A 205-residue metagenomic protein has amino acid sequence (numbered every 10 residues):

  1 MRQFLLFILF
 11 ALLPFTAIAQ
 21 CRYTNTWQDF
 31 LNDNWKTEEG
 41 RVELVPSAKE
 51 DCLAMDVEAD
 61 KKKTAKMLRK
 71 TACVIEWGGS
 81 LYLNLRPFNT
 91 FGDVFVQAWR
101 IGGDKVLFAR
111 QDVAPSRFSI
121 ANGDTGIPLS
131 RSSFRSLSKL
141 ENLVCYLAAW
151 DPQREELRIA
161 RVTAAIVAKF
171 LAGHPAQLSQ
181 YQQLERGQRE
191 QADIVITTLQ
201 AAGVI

Functional and structural regions predicted by a protein language model:
M1-Y23, V195: Bacterial Sec-dependent N-terminal signal peptides
F7, L68-R69, D193, I205: Generic hydrophobic-segment detector
L9-A17, W35, A48, V57 (+1 more regions): Generic low-complexity, intrinsically disordered sequence content enriched in small uncharged/hydrophobic residues
R22-Q177: Aromatic-patch recognition
A165-I205: C-terminal partner/receptor-binding element of secreted or periplasmic proteins
